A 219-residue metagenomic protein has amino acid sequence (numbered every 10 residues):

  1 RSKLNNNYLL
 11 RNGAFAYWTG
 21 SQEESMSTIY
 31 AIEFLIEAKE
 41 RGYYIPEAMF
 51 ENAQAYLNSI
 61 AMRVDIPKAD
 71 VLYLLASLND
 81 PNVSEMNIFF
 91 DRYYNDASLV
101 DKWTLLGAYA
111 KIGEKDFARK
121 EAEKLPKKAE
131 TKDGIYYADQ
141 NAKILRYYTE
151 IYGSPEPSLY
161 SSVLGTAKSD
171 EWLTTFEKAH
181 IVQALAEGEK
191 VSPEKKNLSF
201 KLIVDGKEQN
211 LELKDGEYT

Functional and structural regions predicted by a protein language model:
R1-M62, L72, N87, T219: Extended, solvent-exposed functional surface patches
A61-R63, K68-T219: Long, domain-scale non-catalytic interaction/scaffolding regions in large secretory-pathway and trafficking proteins
